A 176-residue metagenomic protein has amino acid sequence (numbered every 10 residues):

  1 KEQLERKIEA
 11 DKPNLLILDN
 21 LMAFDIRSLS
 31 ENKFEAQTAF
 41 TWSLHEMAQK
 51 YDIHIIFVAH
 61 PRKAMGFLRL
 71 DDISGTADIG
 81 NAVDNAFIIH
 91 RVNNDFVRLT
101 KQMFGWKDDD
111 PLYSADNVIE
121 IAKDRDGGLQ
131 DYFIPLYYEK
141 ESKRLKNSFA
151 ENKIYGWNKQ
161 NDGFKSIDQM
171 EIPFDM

Functional and structural regions predicted by a protein language model:
K1-L16, S43-Y51, K63-M176: C-terminal regions of RecA-like/P-loop NTPase motor modules
D11-S28: Conserved P-loop NTPase "ATPase switch" module shared by AAA+ and STAND
M22, P61-R62: Active-site-proximal loop/turn and secondary-structure-junction residues that shape catalytic pockets, frequently
I26-T38, F67-D71: Flexible beta-alpha connector loops of hexameric P-loop NTPases
I53, F57-H60: Conserved H-loop
